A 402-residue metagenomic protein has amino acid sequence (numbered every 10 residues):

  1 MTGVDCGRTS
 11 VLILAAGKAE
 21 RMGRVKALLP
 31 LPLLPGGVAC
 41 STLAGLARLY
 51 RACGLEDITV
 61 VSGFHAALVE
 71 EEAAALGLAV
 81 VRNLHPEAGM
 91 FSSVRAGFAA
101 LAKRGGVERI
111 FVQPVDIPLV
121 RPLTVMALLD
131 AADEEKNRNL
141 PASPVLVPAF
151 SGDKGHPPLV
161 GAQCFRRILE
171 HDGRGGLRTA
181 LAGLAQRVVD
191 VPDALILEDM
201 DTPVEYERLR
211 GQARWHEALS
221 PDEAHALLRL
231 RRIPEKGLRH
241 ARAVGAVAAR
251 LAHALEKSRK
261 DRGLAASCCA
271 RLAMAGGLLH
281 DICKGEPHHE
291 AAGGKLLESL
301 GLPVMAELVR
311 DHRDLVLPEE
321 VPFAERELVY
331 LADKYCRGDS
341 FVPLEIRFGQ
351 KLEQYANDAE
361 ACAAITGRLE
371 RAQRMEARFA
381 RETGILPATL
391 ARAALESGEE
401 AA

Functional and structural regions predicted by a protein language model:
T2-G7, R166, D172-D222: Conserved alpha/beta core of the MobA/IspD/sugar-nucleotide pyrophosphorylase nucleotidyltransferase superfamily
C6-A66: N-terminal glycine-rich phosphate-binding loop and ensuing alpha1 helix
A67-A73: Acidic helix N-cap motif at the loop->helix transition within catalytic regions of sugar-transfer enzymes
A75-A88: Conserved donor nucleotide-binding strand/loop of the catalytic core
H85-A162, R166: Conserved beta-loop-beta/alpha segment of the NTase-like Rossmann-fold superfamily that binds/positions NTPs
D199, G211, A361-A402: Charged phosphate-binding loop/patch that engages nucleotide di/tri-phosphates or the phosphate backbone of nucleic
R210-H289, L296-S299, S340: Acidic/His-rich, divalent-metal-binding segments that scaffold phosphate/diphosphate chemistry
G263-Y355: Divalent metal-dependent catalytic cores for phosphoryl transfer on phosphate-bearing substrates
